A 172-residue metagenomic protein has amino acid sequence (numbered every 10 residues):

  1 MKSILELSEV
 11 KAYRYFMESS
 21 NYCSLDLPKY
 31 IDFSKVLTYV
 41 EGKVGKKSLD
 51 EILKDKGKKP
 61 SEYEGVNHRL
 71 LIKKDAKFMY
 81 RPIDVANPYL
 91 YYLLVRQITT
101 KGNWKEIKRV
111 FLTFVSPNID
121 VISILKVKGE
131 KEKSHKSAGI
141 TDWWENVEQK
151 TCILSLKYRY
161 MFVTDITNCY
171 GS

Functional and structural regions predicted by a protein language model:
M1-S172: Conserved two-metal-ion catalytic palm core of "right-hand" nucleic acid polymerases, unifying RNA-dependent RNA
